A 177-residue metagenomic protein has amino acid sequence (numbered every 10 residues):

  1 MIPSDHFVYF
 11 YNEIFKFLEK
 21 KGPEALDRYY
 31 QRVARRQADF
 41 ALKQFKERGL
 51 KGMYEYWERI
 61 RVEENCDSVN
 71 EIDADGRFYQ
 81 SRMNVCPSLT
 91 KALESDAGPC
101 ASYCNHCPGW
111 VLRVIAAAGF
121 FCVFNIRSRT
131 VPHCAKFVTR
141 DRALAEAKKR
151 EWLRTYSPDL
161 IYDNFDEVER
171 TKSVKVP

Functional and structural regions predicted by a protein language model:
M1-Q80, V85-N105, R113-A116, F121-A135 (+1 more regions): N-terminal accessory segment detector
